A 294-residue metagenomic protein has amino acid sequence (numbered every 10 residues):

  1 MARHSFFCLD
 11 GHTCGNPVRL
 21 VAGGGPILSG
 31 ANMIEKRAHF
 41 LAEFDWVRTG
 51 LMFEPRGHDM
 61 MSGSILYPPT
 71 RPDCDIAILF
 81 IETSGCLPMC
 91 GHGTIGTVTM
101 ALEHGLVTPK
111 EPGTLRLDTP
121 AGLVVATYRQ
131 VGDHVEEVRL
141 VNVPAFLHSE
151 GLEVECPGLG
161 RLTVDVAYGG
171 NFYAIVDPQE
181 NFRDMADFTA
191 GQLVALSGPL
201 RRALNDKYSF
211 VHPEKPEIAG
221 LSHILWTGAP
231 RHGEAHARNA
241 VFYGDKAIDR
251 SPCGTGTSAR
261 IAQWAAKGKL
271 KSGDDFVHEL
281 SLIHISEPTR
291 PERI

Functional and structural regions predicted by a protein language model:
M1-H4, T70-G85, G151-T163, H232-A247: Short, hydrophobic/aliphatic alpha-helical segments
F7-P55: Intrinsically disordered, low-complexity, positively charged segments
E43-M89, G93, T97, E217-H236: Anion-binding (especially nucleotide phosphate/pyrophosphate-binding) glycine-rich loop and adjoining beta-alpha core
P72-P144, A259-E279: Gly/Ser-rich oxyanion-binding loop with an adjacent helix/lid that shapes the negatively charged ligand pocket
T119-Q192: ATP-dependent small-molecule kinase catalytic core of the GHMP/sugar-kinase superfamily and closely related
M185-H212: Internal alpha/beta scaffold segment
K207-L221, G273-D275: Flexible, glycine/charged-enriched surface loops at secondary-structure junctions
I283-I294: Single conserved hydrophobic/aromatic residue that forms the stacking wall/gate of nucleotide- or nucleobase-binding
